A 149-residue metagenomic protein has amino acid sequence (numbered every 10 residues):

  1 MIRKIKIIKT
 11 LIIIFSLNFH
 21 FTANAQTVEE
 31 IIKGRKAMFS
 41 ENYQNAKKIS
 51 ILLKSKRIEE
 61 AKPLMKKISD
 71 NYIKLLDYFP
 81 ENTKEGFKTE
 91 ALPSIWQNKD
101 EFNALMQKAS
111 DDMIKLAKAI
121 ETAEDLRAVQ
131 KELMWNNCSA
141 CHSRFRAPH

Functional and structural regions predicted by a protein language model:
M1, A25-Q26: Absolute protein N-terminus
M1-I8: Positively charged n-region of N-terminal signal peptides that target proteins for export
K9-F19: Bacterial N-terminal signal peptides
F19-A25: Sec/Tat signal peptide C-region and signal peptidase I cleavage site
E29-H149: Sequence context surrounding c-type heme c attachment/ligation sites in exported
